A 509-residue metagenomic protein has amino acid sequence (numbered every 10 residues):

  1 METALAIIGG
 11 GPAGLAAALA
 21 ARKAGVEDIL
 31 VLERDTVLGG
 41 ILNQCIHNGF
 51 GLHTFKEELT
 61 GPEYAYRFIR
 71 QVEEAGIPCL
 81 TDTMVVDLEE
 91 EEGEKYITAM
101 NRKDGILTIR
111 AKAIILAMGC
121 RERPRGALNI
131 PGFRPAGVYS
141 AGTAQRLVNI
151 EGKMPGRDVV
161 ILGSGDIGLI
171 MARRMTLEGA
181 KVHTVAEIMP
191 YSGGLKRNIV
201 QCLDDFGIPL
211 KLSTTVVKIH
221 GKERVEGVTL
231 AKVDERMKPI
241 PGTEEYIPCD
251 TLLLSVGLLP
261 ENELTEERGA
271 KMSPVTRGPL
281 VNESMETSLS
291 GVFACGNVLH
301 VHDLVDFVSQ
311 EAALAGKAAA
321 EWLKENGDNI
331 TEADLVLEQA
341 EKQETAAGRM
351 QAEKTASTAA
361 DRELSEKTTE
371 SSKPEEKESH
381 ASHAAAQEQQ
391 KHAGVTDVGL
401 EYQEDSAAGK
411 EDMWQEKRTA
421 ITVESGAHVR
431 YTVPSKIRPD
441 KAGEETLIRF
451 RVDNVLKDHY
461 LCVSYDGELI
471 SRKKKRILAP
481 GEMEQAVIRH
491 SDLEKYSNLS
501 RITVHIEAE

Functional and structural regions predicted by a protein language model:
M1-I8, Y66-D158, D234-G242, L253 (+3 more regions): FAD-binding core/adjacent interface of flavoenzyme oxidoreductases
L5-R67, Q71, R146, P155-I199 (+1 more regions): Beta1-alpha1 glycine-rich phosphate/pyrophosphate-binding loop at the start of Rossmann-like nucleotide-binding domains
R67, V72-A99, T176-E263, Q343-D361 (+4 more regions): A Rossmann-like FAD-binding core segment of flavoenzymes
I106-L107, L116-P209, K218-H220, V298-V301: Predominantly flavin-linked oxidoreductase catalytic cores and closely associated redox partners
L116, V138-V148, T251-H302, A385-A386: FAD-site-proximal beta/loop scaffold in flavoenzymes
C295-N329, A393, A407-A408: A conserved FAD-binding loop/helix module that cradles the flavin
D328-G348, E366, D397-V455: Surface beta-strand/loop "capping" patches
L461, S491-E509: Short, aromatic- and glycine-rich surface loops/edge beta-strands on solvent-exposed regions
